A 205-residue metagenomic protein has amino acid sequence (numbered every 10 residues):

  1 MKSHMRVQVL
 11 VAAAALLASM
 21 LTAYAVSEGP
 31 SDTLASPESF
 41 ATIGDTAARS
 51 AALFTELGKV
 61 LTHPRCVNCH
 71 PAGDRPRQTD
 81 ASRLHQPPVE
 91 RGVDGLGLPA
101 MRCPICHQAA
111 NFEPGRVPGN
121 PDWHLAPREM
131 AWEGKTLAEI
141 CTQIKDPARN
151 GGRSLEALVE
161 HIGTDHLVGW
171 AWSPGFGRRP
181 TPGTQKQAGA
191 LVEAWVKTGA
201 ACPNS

Functional and structural regions predicted by a protein language model:
K2-A52, P64-V67, A72-R77, W195-S205: Post-cleavage N-terminal segment of exported redox proteins
Q8, Q78, Q86, Q108 (+2 more regions): Residue-identity detector for glutamine
S19, A23, T79, L84-P87 (+1 more regions): Generic alpha-helical propensity signal that fires on short helical segments and nearby coil/disordered stretches
S39-V60, P76, D80-L96: Electrostatic cytochrome c docking/interface patches
A48, T55, P64, N111 (+1 more regions): C-type cytochrome heme-c attachment and multiheme electron-transfer modules
P64-G73, A100-A110: The canonical Cys-X-X-Cys-His
H70-P71, Q78-S82, P114-G119: Short, solvent-exposed loop/turn and secondary-structure capping segments
E90, P99-A100, K135: Short C-terminal domain-edge/linker segments immediately following a structured domain
